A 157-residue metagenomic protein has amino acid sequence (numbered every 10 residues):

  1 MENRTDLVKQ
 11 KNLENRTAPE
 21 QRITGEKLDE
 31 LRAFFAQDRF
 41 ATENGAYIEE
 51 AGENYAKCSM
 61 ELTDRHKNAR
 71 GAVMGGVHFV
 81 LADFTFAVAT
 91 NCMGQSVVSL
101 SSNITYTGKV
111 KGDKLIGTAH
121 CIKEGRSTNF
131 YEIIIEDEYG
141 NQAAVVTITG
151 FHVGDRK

Functional and structural regions predicted by a protein language model:
M1-K157: Terminal targeting signals and extreme-terminal segments of soluble enzymes
